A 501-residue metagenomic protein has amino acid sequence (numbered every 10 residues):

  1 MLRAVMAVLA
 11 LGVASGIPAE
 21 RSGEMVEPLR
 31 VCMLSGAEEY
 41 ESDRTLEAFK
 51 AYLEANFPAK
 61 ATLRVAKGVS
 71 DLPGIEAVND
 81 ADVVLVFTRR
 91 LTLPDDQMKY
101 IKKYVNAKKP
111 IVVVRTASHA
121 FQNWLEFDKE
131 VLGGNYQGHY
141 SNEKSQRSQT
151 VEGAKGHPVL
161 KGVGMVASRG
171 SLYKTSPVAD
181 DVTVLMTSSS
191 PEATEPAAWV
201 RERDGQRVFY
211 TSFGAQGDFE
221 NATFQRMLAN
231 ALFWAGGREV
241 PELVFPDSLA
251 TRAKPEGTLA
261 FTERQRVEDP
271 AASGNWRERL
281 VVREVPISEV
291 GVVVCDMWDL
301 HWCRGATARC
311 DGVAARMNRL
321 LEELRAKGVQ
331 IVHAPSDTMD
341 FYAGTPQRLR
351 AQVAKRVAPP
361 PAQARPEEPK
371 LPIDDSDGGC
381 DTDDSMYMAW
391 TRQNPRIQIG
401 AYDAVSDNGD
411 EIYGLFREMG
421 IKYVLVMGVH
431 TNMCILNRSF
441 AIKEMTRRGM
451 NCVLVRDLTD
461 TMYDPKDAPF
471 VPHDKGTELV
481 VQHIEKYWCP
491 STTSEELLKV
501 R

Functional and structural regions predicted by a protein language model:
R3-A14: Bacterial N-terminal signal peptides
R21-A81, V240, P246-E256: Aromatic-Pro/Gly-enriched surface loop or interdomain linker that acts as a lid/target-recognition segment
G23-L29, A55, E192-T194, R203-L249 (+2 more regions): Extracellular ligand-binding/catalytic regions of CAZymes and related secreted enzymes and adhesion modules
C32-S35, A77-N123, G205: Short alpha-beta junction capping motif
A37-Y40, G68-D71, R89-L93, I111 (+8 more regions): Solvent-exposed loop/turn segments at secondary-structure junctions within structured extracellular/periplasmic domains
L46, V114-E192, E242-D247: An acidic, glycine-rich "communication" segment
L172-K174, A193-R203, V281-E284, Y413-G414: Short, surface-exposed beta-strand/loop micro-motifs that present aromatic residues
D247-G291, A308, R319, A326-G328 (+2 more regions): Active-site-adjacent betaalpha module
